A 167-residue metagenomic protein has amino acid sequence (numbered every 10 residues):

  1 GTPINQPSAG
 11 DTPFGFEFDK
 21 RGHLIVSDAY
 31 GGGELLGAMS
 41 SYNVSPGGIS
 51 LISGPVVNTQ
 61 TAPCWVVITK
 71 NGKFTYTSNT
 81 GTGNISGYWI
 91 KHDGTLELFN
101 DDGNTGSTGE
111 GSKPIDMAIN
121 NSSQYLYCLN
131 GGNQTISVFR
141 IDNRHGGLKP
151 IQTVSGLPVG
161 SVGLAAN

Functional and structural regions predicted by a protein language model:
G1-P7, L51-V57, E97-T108, K149-S155: A short beta-strand motif characteristic of beta-propeller blades
S8-L24, L36, V57-K73, T105-Y125 (+1 more regions): Beta-rich, blade/repeat-based domains predominating in secreted/periplasmic proteins but also intracellular
I25-S27, T77, C128: Residue position within the beta-strands of beta-propeller blades
A29-G31, V44, T80, I90 (+2 more regions): Short loop/turn segments immediately following the C-termini of beta-strands
E34-S40, N84-G87, T135-V138: Structural motif
S41-I49, G87-E97, F139-G147: Short loop/turn segments immediately following beta-strands, especially the blade-tip and inter-blade linker loops
S86, G94-N133, V138: C-terminal hydrophobic structural anchor segments that stabilize assembly/packing rather than catalytic chemistry
G131-N167: Blade-level signature of beta-propeller repeat domains, shared across WD40, Kelch, NHL, RCC1 and BNR/Asp-box propellers
